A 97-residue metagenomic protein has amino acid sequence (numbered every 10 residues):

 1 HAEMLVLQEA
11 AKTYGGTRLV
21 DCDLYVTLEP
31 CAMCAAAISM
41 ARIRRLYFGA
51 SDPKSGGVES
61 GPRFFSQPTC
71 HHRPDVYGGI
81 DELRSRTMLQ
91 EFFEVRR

Functional and structural regions predicted by a protein language model:
H1-E9: Acidic helix/loop or adjacent segment enriched in Glu/Asp that either coordinates divalent metal
A2, C22, P74: Change "...and in nucleic-acid phosphodiester-cleaving endonucleases..." to "...and in nucleic-acid processing enzymes
K12-Y14: A contiguous binding-surface segment within folded domains or other stable secondary-structure elements
G16-L28: Immediate flanking context of iron-sulfur cluster ligation sites
T17, P30-R97: Zinc-dependent deaminase
